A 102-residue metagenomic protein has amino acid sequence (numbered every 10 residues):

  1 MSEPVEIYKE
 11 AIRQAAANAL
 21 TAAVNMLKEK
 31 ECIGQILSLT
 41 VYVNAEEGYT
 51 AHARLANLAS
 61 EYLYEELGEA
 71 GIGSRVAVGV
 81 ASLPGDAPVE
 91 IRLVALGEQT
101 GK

Functional and structural regions predicted by a protein language model:
M1-K102: Short, polar/acidic, helix-capping and beta-turn segments at strand->helix junctions that line the mouths
